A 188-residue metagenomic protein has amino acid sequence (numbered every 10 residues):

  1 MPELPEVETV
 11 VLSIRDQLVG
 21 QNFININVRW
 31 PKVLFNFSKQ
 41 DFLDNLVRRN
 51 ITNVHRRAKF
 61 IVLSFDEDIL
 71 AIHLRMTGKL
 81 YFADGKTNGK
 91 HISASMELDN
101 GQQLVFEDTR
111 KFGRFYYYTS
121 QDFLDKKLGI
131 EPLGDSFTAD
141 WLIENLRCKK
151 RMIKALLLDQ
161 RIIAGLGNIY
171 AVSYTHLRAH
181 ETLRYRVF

Functional and structural regions predicted by a protein language model:
M1-R178: Structured catalytic/nucleic-acid-binding cores of DNA maintenance enzymes
H176, E181-F188: Single conserved hydrophobic/aromatic residue that forms the stacking wall/gate of nucleotide- or nucleobase-binding
